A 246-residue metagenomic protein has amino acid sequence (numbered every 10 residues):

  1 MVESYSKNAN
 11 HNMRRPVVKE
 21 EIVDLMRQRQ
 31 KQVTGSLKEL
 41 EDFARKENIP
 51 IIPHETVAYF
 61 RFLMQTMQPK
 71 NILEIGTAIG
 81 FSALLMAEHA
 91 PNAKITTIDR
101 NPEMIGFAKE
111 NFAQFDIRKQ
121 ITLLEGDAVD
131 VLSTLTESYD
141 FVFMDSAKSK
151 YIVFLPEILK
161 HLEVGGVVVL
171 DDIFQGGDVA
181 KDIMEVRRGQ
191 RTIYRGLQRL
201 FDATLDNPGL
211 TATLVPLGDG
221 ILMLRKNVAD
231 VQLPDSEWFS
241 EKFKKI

Functional and structural regions predicted by a protein language model:
M1-F141, K148-V169, I173-I246: A short alpha-helical cap/connector motif
